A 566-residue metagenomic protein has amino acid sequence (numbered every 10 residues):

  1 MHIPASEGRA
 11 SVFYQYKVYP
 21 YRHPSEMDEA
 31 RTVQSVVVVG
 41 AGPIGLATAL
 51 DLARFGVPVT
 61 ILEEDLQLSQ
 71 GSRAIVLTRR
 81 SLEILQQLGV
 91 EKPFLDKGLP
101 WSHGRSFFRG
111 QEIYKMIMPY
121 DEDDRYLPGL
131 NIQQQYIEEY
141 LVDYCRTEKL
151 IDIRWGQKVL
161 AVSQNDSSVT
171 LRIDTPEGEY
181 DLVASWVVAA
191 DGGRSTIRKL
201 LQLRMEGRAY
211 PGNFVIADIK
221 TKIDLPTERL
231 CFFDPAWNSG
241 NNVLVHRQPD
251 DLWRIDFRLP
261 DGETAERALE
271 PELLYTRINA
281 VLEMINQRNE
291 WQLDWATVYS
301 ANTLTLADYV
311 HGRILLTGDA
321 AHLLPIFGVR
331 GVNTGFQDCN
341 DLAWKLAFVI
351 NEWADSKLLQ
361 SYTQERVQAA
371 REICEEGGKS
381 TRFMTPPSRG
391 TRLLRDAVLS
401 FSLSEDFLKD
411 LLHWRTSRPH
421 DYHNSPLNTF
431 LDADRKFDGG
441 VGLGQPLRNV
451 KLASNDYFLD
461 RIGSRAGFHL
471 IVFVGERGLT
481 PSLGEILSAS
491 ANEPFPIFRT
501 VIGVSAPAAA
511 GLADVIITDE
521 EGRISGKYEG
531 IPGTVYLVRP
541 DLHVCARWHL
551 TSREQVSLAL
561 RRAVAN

Functional and structural regions predicted by a protein language model:
M1-V39, R54-F55, Q86, F108-Q111 (+5 more regions): Helical substrate-recognition/capping region of FAD-dependent monooxygenase/halogenase enzymes
Y14-Y16, D251, A265-T334, A354 (+3 more regions): FAD/FMN-dependent oxidoreductases across multiple families
T32-Q34, E177-W186: Core beta-strand elements of the Rossmann-like FAD/NAD(P) dinucleotide-binding domain in flavoenzyme oxidoreductases
G45-L46: N-terminal Rossmann-fold NAD(P) dinucleotide-binding loop
A53-R73: Glycine-rich FAD pyrophosphate-binding loop
Q70-Y140, Y144-R146: Active-site-adjacent segment of FAD-dependent monooxygenases/related oxidoreductases
E112, V142-D143, D166, W186 (+1 more regions): Conserved FAD-binding catalytic core of PHBH/FMO-like flavoproteins
W155-V169: A conserved short coil-to-beta-strand element within the FAD-binding core of flavoproteins
